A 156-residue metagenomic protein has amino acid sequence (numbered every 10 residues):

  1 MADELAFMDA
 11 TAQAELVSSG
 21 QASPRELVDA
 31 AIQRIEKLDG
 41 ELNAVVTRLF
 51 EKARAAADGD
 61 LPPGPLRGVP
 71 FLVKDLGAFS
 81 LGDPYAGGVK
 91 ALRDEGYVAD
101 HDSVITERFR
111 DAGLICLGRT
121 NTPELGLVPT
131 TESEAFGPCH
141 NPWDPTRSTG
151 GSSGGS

Functional and structural regions predicted by a protein language model:
M1-R48: An N-terminal boundary/leader segment
E4-A6, P62-V69: Flexible N-terminal pre-Rossmann segment of NAD(P)-dependent oxidoreductases
R34, L38, A56, A112: Short alpha-helical functional segments enriched in proximate histidine and acidic residues
R34-I35, A53, L125-V128: Short secondary-structure boundary/hinge segments and terminal tails
R48-P65: Histidine-rich, glycine-flanked metal-binding segment
R67-S156: Short glycine/serine-rich loop/turn segments
